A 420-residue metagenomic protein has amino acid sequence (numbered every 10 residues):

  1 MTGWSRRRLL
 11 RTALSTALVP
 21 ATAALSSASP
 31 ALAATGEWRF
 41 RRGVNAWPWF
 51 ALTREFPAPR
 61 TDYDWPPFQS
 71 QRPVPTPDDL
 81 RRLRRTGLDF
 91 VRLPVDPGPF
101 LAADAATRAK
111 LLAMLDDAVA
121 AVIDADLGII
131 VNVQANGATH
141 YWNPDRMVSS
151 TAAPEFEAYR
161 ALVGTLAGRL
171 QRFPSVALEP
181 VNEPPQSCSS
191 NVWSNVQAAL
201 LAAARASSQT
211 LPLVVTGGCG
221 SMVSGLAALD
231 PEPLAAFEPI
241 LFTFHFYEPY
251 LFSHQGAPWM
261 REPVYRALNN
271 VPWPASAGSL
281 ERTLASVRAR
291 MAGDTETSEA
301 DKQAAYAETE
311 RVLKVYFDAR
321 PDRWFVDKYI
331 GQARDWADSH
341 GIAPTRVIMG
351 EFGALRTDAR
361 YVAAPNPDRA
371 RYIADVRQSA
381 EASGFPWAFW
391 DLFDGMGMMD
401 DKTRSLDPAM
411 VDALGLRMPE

Functional and structural regions predicted by a protein language model:
M1-A17: N-terminal secretory signal peptides and thylakoid transit peptides that target proteins across membranes
A21-G36: C-terminal segment of N-terminal export signals and the immediately downstream linker at the start of the mature
E37-P212, G217-A227, F237, M410-A413: Active-site mouth of glycoside hydrolases
P94-D96, V133-G137, C219, G350-A354 (+1 more regions): Short, solvent-exposed turn/loop segments enriched in Gly/Ser/Thr/Pro and often Arg
Y141-F156, A257-L268, R404-S405: Aromatic- and acidic-residue-enriched segments that line the glycan-binding/catalytic groove of carbohydrate-active
E157-D322, G331-L355, A382-S383: Active-site region of glycoside hydrolase catalytic domains
A359-E420: Aromatic-rich peripheral "rim/lid" segments of glycoside hydrolase catalytic domains that contact and position glycan
